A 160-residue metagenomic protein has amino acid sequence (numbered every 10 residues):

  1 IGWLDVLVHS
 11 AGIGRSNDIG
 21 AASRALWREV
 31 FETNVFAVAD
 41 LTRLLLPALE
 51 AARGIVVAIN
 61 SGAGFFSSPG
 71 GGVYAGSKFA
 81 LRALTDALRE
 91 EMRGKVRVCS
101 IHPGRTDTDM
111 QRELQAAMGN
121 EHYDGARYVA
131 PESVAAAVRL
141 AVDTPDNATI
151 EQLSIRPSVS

Functional and structural regions predicted by a protein language model:
A11-R15: Conserved NAD(P)H cofactor-binding loop of Rossmann-fold oxidoreductase domains
D18-I19, L26-R28: Substrate-binding pocket helix/loop in short-chain dehydrogenase/reductase
G20, F66-G72: Active-site loop immediately N-terminal to the catalytic Tyr-X3-Lys motif of short-chain dehydrogenase/reductase
T42, S77: Active-site helix of classical SDR
P47, D86, E90-G94: Alpha-helical segment proximal to the catalytic Tyr-Lys
S61: Residue(s) in the substrate-gating loop at a strand-loop-helix junction that position the organic substrate next
S100-I101, N120-S160: C-terminal helical subdomain
